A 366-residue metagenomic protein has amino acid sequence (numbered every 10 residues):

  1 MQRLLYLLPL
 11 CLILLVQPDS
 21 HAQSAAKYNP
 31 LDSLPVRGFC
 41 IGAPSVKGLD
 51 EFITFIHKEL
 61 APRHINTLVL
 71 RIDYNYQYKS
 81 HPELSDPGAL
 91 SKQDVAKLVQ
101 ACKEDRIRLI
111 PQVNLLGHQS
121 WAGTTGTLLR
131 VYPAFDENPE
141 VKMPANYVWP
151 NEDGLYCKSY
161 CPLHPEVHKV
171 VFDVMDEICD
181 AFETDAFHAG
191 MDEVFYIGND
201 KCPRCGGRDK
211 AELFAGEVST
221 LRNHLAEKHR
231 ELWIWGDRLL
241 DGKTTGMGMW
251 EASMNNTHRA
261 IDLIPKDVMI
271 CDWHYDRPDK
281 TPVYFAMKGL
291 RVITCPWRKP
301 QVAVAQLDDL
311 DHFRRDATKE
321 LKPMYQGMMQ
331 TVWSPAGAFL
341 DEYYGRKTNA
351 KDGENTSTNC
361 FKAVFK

Functional and structural regions predicted by a protein language model:
M1-A26: Bacterial Sec-dependent N-terminal signal peptides
Y28-R37, G48, I53-T54, K58-A61 (+8 more regions): Substrate-binding groove of N-acetylhexosamine-processing glycoside hydrolases
P35-G42, K79-P82: Acidic/histidine-rich, surface-exposed loop or edge segments in extracytoplasmic proteins
A43-K47: Short polar catalytic/cofactor-binding loops
A61-V95, I197, P203: Aromatic-lined carbohydrate-binding/catalytic grooves of carbohydrate-active enzymes
V69-N75, V113-Q119, G190-V194, R238 (+1 more regions): Short, solvent-exposed turn/loop segments enriched in Gly/Ser/Thr/Pro and often Arg
L109: Acidic-aromatic/histidine active-site loop/patch
L116-E177, T294: Active-site-adjacent "subsite" loops/lids of carbohydrate-active enzymes
